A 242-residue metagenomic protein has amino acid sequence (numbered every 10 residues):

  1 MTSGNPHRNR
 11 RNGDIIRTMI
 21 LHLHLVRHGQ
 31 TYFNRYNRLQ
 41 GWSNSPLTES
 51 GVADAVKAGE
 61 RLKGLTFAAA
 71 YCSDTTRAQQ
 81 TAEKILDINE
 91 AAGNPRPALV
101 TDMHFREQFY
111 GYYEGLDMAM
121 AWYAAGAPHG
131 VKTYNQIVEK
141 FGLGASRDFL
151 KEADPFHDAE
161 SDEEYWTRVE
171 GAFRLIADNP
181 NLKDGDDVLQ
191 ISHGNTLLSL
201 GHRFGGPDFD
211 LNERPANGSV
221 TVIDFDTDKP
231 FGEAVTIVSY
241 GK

Functional and structural regions predicted by a protein language model:
M1-F67, T75, E83-A91, D228-K242: An N-terminal RHG(E/S)-centered segment typical of histidine phosphatases
G13-L21, Q108-M120, P128-H129, D178-D187 (+1 more regions): Acidic, low-complexity terminal tails and accessory targeting/binding regions of phosphate-metabolizing enzymes
H28, H104, H193: Active-site glycine-centered loops adjacent to acidic/histidine catalytic or metal-binding residues that shape
T31, T196-L197: Short active-site segment of divalent metal-dependent hydrolases/proteases that encodes the spacing between
G59-N135: Phosphate-coordination/substrate-recognition cap region in phosphate-metabolizing enzymes
C72-S73, T167, I191-S192: Short beta-strand scaffold positions
H129-E164: Short glycine/proline- and acidic residue-enriched helix-loop micro-motifs that form flexible lids or anion-recognition
P155-K183: A mid-sequence, solvent-exposed acidic-amphipathic segment
